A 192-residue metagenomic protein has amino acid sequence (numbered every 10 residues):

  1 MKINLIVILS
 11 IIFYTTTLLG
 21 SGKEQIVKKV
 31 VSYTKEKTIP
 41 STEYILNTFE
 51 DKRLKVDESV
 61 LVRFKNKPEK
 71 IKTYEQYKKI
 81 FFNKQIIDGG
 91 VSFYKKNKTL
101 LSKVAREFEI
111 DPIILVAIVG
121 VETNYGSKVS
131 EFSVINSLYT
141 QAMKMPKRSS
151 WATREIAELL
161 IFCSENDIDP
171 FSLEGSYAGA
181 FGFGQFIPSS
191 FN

Functional and structural regions predicted by a protein language model:
M1-I3, I8-E174, G179, S189-N192: Cell-wall glycan-active module
Q185: Functionally critical loop-and-helix segments that line ligand-binding/catalytic clefts of soluble enzyme domains
